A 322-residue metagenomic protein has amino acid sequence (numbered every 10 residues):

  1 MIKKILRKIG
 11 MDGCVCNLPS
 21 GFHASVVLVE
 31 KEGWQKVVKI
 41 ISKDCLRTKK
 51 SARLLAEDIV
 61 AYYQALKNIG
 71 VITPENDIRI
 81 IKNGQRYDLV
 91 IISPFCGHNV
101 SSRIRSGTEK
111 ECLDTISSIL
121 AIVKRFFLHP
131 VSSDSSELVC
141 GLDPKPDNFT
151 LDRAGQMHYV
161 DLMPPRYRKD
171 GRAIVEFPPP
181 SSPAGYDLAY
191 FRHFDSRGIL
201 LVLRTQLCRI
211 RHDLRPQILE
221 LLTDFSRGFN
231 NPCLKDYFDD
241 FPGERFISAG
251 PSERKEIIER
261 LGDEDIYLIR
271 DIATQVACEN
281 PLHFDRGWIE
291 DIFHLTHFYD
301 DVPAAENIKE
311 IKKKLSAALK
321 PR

Functional and structural regions predicted by a protein language model:
M1-G13: Juxta-kinase regulatory segment immediately upstream of eukaryotic protein kinase catalytic domains
D12-Y63: ATP-binding glycine-rich loop module of kinase domains
I41-L54, R103-K110, R172-V175: Short, flexible/disordered intra-domain loops and linkers
Q64, G70-A121: Conserved structural core of kinase catalytic domains
D114-L142, P146-F149: Conserved kinase catalytic-core segment
S135-R209: Catalytic activation segment of kinase domains across protein kinase-like and atypical kinase folds
G198-R322: Helical subdomain adjoining the active site within ATP-dependent kinase catalytic cores
